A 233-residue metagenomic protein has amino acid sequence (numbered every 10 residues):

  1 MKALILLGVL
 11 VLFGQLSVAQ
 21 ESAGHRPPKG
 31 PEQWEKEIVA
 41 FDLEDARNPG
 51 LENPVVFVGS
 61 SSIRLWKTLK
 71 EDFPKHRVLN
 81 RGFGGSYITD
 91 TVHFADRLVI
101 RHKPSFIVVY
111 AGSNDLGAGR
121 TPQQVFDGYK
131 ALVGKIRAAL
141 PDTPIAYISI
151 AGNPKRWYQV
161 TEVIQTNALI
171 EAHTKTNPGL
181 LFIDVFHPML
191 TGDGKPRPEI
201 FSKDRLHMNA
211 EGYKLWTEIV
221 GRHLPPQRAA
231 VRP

Functional and structural regions predicted by a protein language model:
M1-V56, K67, E71-D72, P226-P233: N-terminal secretory targeting modules
P27, P31-W34, N48, G84 (+7 more regions): Solvent-exposed, acidic/flexible segments
N48-L51, D72-F73, I100-H102, A138-A139 (+1 more regions): Extracellular/periplasmic catalytic domains that process cell-envelope and extracellular macromolecules
V56-V58, L79: Conserved beta-strand elements of the Class I
I63-L79, I88-F126, K130, A146 (+1 more regions): Oxyanion-hole/transition-state-stabilizing segment in secreted/luminal serine hydrolases and related acyltransferases
A95, Y129-G134, N167, E171: Generic structural signal for well-ordered alpha-helices, preferentially at hydrophobic/aromatic core positions
L140-P144: A short helix->loop->beta-strand "cap" motif at the edges of active sites that frequently abuts
G152-P233: Catalytic His-Asp segment of secreted/periplasmic serine-dependent ester chemistry enzymes
